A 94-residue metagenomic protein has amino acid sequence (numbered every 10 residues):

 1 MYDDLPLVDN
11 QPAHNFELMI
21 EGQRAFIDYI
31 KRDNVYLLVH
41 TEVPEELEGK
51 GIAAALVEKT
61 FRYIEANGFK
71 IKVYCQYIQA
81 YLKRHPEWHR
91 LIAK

Functional and structural regions predicted by a protein language model:
M1-V35: N-terminal first-folded block
D4-P6, E46, R90: Acidic/proline-rich low-complexity IDRs
P12, Q23, N34, V43 (+2 more regions): A generic "binding-loop/recognition-motif" signal
E42-E48: A short, internal acetyl-CoA/4′-phosphopantetheine-binding micro-motif in the GNAT/acyltransferase core
G49-T60: Conserved acetyl-CoA-binding loop-helix of GNAT-fold acetyltransferases
R62-K94: C-terminal structural segments of small proteins and small subunits
